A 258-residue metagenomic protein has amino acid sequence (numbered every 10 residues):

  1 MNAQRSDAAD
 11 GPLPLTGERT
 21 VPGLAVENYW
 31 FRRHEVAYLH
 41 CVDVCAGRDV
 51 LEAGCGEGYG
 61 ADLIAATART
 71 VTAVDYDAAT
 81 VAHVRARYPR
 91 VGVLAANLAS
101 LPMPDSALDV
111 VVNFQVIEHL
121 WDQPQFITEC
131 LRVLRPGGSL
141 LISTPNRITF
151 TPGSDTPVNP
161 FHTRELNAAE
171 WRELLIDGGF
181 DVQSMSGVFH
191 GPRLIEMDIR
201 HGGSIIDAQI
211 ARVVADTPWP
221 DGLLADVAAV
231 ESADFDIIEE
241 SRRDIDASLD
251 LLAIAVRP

Functional and structural regions predicted by a protein language model:
M1-P104, V110-F114, P124-I127, G187 (+4 more regions): Conserved N-terminal segment of class I S-adenosyl-L-methionine
T80, I148-F150, F189-P192: Feature marks short, surface-exposed loop/turn motifs that line or immediately flank catalytic pockets and channel
Q115-H119: A short His-aromatic
P124-S139: A short glycine-rich, Lys/Arg-flanked "PGG" loop and its adjoining helix->strand segment in the class I
I142-R164: Short, glycine-/aromatic-enriched active-site segment of Class I SAM-dependent methyltransferases
P152-T156, L194-R200: Short aromatic-enriched loop/helix-cap "lid" or pocket-rim segments at secondary-structure transitions that line
T163-G179: Short alpha-helix
F180-G191: Conserved S-adenosyl-L-methionine
